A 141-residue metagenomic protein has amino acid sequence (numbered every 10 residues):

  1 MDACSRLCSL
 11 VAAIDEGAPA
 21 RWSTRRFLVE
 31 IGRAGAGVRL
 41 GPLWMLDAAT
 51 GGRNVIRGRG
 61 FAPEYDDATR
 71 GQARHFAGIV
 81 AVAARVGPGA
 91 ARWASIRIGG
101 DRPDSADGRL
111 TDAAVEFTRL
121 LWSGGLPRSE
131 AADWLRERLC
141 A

Functional and structural regions predicted by a protein language model:
M1-A141: Intrinsically disordered, low-complexity, mixed-charge
